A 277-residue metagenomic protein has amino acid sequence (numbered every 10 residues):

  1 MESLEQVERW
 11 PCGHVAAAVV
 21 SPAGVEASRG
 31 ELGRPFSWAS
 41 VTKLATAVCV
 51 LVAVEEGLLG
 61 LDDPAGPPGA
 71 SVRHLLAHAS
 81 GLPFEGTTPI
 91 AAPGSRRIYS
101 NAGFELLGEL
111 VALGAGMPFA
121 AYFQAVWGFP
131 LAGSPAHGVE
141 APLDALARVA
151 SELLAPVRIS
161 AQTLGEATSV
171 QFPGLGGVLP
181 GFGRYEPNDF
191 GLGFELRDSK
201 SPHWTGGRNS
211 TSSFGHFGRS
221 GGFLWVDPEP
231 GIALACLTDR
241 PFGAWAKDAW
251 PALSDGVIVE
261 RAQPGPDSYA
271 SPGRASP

Functional and structural regions predicted by a protein language model:
M1-R29, G33-S37, S95-R96, A112-L113 (+3 more regions): Catalytic loop of the DD-peptidase/beta-lactamase superfamily, centered on the K-T-G motif and neighboring
S37-V41, A45, A53-P89, I98-Y99 (+2 more regions): Active-site helix/loop module of the DD-peptidase/beta-lactamase fold, centered on the serine-lysine SxxK catalytic
A45-V48, A102-E109, P142-R148: Well-ordered alpha-helical segments within folded domains of soluble proteins
